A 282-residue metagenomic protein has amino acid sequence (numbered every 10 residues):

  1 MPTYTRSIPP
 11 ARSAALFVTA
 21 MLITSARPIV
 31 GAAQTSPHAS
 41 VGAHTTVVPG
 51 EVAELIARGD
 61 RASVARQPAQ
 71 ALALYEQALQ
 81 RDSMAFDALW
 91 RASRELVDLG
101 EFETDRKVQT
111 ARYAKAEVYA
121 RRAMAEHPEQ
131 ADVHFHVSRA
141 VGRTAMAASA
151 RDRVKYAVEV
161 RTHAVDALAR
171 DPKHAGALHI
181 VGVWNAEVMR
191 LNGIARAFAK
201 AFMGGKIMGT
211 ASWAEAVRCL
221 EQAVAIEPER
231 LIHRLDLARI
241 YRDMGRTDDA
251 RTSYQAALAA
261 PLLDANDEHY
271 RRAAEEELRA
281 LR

Functional and structural regions predicted by a protein language model:
T3-L16: Bacterial N-terminal signal peptides that target proteins for export
A14-R27: Bacterial N-terminal signal peptides
A33-E76, Q80, F86-E101: N-terminal leader/linker segments that initiate helical-solenoid repeat arrays
A62-Q70, R94-E129, H136-K173, V183-Q222 (+1 more regions): Short coil/linker segments at helix-helix boundaries
Q80, A125, A225, L258-A259: Amphipathic alpha-helical segments of tetratricopeptide repeats
L231-H269: C-terminal/domain-terminus segments
